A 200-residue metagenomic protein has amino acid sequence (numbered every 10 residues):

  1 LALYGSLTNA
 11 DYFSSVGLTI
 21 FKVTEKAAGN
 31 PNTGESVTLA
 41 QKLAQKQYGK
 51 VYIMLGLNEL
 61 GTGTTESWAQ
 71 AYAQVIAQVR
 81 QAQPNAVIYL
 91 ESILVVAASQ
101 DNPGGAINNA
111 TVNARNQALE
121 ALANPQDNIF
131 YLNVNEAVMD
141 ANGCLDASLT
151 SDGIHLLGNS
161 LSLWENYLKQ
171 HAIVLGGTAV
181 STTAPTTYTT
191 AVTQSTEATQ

Functional and structural regions predicted by a protein language model:
L1-A73: Conserved SGNH/GDSL esterase-like catalytic core that processes O-acyl groups on lipids and polysaccharides
Y12-S14, G49-L55, E59, V87-S92 (+2 more regions): Structural recognition of the beta-strand scaffold that forms the well-ordered cores of secreted hydrolase catalytic
L43, V79-Q81, A123-N124: N-terminal cationic-hydrophobic initiation segments that often serve targeting/anchoring roles
E66-V75, N109-R115: Charged helix-capping and loop-helix junction motifs
A82-Q83, S92-V95: Internal catalytic-core helix/loop-beta-alpha segment that presents or stabilizes conserved functional determinants
P84-N85, D127: Proline-centered flexible-loop/turn and helix-kink motifs
V96-E197: Catalytic His-Asp segment of secreted/periplasmic serine-dependent ester chemistry enzymes
